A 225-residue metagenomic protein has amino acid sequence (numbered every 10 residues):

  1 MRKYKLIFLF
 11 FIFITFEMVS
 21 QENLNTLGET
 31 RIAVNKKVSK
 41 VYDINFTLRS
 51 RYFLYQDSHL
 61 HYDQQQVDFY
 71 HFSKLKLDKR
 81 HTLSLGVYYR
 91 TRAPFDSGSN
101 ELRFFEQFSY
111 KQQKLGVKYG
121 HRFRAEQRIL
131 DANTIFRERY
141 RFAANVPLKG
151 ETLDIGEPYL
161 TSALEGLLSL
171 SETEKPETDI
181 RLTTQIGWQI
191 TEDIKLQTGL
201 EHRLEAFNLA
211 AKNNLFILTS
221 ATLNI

Functional and structural regions predicted by a protein language model:
Q21-L77, T82: Start-of-domain marker
T26-G28, D63-V67, N100-F104, T134-Y140 (+2 more regions): Residues that define the transmembrane beta-barrel architecture of outer-membrane proteins
I32, F69-H71, E106-F108, Y140-A144 (+2 more regions): Membrane-embedded beta-strands of outer-membrane beta-barrel proteins, especially the hydrophobic/small aromatic
K36, L75, Y110-Q112, V146-L148 (+2 more regions): Residue-level signature of outer-membrane beta-barrel architecture
K40-Y42, R80, Q113-Y119, L148-P158 (+1 more regions): Short loop/turn motifs that connect adjacent beta-strands in outer-membrane beta-barrel proteins
I44-L48, L83-L85, V117-F123, E138-Y140 (+4 more regions): Transmembrane beta-strands of outer-membrane beta-barrel proteins
L48-L54, V87-A93, Q112-K114, A125-I129 (+3 more regions): Transmembrane beta-strands of outer-membrane beta-barrel pores
F108, N213-I225: Outer-membrane beta-barrel "beta-signal"
